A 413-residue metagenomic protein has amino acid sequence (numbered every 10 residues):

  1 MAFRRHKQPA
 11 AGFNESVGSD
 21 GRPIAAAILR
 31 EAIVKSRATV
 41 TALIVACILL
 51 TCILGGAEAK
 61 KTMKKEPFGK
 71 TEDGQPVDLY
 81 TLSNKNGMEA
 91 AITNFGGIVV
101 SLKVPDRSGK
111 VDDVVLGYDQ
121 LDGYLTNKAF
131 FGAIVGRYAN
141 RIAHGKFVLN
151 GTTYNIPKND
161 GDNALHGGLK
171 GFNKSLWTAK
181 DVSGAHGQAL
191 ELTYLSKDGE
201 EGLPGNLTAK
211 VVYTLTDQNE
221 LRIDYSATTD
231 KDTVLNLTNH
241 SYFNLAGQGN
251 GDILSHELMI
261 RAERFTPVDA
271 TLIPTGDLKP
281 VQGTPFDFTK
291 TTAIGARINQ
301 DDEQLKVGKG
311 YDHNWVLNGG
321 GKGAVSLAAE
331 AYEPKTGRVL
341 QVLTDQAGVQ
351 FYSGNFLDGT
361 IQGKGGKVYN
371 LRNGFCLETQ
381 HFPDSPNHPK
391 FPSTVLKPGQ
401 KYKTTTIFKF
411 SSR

Functional and structural regions predicted by a protein language model:
H6-Q8: Low-complexity, intrinsically disordered or signal/transmembrane-proximal segments
G12, G18-G21, G55-G56: Residue-identity detector for glycine
E15-D20, R37, I48: Compositionally biased regions
G18-I33: Short, Lys/Arg-enriched N-terminal segments with co-localized hydrophobic residues within the first ~10-30 amino acids
E31-L43: Bacterial N-terminal signal peptides that target proteins for export
L43-C52: Bacterial N-terminal signal peptides
E58-M88, N94-R413: An exposed, glycine/acidic-rich loop-and-rim segment of catalytic or binding clefts
